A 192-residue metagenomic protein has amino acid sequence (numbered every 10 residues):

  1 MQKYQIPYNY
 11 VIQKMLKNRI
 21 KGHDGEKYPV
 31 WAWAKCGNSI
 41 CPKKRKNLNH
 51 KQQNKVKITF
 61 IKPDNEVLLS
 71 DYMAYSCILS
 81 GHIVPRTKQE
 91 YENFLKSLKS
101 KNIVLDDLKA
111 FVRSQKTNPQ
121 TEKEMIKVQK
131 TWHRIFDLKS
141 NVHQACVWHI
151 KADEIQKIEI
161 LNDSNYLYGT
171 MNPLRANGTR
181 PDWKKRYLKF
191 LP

Functional and structural regions predicted by a protein language model:
M1-Q2: N-terminal ordered "arm"
Q5-S100: ADP-ribosyltransferase catalytic core
F60-P192: Active-site and NAD+-binding cores of ADP-ribose-processing enzymes
